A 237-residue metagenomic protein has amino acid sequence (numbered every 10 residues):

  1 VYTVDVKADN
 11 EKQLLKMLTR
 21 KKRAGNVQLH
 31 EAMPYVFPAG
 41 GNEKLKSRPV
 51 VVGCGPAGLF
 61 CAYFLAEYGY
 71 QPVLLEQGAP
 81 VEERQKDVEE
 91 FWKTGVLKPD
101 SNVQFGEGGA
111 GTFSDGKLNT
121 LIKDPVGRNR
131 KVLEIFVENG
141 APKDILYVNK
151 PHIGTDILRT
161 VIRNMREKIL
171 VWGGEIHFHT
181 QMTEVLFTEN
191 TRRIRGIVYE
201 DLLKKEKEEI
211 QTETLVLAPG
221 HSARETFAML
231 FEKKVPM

Functional and structural regions predicted by a protein language model:
V1-M237: Residues forming the flavin
